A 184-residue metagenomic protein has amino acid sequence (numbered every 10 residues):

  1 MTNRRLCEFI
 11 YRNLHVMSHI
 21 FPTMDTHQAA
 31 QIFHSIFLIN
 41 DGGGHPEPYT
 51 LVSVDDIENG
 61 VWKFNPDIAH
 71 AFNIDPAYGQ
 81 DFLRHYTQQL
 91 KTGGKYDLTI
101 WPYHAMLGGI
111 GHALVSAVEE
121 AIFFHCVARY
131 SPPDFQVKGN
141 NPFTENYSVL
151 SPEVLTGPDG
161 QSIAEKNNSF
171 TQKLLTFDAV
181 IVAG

Functional and structural regions predicted by a protein language model:
M1-G184: Active-site-adjacent betaalpha module
